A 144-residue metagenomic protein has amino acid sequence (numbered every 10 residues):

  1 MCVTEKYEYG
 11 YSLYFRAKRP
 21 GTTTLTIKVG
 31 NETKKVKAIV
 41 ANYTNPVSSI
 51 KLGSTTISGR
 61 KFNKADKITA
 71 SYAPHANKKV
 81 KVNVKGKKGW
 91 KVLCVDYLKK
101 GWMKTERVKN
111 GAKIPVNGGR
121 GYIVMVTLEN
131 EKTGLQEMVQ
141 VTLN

Functional and structural regions predicted by a protein language model:
Y7-V80, K85-N144: Beta-rich interaction/scaffold domains
